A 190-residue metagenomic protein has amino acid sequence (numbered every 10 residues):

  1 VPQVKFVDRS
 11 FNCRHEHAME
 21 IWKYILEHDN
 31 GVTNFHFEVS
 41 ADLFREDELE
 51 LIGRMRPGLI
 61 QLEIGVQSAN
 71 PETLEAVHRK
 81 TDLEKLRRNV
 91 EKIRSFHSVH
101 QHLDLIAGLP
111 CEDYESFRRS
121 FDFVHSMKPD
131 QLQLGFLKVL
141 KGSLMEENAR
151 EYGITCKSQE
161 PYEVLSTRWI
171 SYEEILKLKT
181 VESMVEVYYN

Functional and structural regions predicted by a protein language model:
V1-P110: Conserved SAM/AdoMet-binding glycine-rich loop
H15-E16, V66, E72-V77, A107-E115 (+1 more regions): Flexible glycine/acidic-rich beta-alpha junction loops that bind and position SAM and/or redox cofactors in anaerobic
W22-K23, S120, A149-G153: Short, hinge-like loop/turn segments at secondary-structure boundaries
D47-I52, P110-K128: Catalytic cores of alpha/beta
L86-N89, S120, L178: Hydrophobic side chains in well-ordered alpha-helices
